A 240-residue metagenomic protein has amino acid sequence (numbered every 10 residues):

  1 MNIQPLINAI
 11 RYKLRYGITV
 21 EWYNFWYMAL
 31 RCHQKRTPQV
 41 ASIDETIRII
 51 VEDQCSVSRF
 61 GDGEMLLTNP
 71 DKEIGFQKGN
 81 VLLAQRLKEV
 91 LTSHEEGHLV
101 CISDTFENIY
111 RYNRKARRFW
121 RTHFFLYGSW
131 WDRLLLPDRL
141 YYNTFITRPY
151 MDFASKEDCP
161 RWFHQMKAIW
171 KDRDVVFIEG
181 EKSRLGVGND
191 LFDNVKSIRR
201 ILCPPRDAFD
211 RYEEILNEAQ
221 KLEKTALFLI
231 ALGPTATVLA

Functional and structural regions predicted by a protein language model:
N2-F192: Electropositive, gly/pro-rich neighborhoods at or near active sites that engage anionic ligands
S197-A240: Accessory, usually C-terminal, subdomains that scaffold auxiliary metal cofactors
